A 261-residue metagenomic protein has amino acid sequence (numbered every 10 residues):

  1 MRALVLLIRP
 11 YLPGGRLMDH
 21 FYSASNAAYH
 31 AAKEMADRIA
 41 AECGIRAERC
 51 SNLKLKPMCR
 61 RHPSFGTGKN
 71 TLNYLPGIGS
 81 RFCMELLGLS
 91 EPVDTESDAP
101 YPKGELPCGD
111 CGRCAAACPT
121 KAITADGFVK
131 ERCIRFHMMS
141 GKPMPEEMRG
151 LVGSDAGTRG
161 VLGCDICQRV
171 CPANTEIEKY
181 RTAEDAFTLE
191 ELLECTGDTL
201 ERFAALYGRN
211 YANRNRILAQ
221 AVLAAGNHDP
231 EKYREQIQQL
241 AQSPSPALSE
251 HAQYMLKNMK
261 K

Functional and structural regions predicted by a protein language model:
M1-P107: Auxiliary alpha/beta "docking" domains used to position bulky ligands
A99-G109, G153-C164: Immediate flanking context of iron-sulfur cluster ligation sites
R113-M138, G157-E184: Iron-sulfur cluster-binding cysteine motifs and their immediate structural context in ferredoxin-like electron-transfer
I177-E178, L206-N227: Loop/turn-rich, solvent-exposed surfaces of beta-rich toroidal or solenoidal domains
A186-L189, T199-F203, P230-A241, K260-K261: Amphipathic alpha-helical scaffolding segments comprising HEAT/armadillo-like alpha-solenoid repeats
F203, G208-N213, Q239-L248: Short coil turns that connect the paired helices of HEAT/ARM alpha-solenoid repeats
L218-H228, E250-M259: Structural detector for internal amphipathic alpha-helices that build alpha-solenoid repeat scaffolds
